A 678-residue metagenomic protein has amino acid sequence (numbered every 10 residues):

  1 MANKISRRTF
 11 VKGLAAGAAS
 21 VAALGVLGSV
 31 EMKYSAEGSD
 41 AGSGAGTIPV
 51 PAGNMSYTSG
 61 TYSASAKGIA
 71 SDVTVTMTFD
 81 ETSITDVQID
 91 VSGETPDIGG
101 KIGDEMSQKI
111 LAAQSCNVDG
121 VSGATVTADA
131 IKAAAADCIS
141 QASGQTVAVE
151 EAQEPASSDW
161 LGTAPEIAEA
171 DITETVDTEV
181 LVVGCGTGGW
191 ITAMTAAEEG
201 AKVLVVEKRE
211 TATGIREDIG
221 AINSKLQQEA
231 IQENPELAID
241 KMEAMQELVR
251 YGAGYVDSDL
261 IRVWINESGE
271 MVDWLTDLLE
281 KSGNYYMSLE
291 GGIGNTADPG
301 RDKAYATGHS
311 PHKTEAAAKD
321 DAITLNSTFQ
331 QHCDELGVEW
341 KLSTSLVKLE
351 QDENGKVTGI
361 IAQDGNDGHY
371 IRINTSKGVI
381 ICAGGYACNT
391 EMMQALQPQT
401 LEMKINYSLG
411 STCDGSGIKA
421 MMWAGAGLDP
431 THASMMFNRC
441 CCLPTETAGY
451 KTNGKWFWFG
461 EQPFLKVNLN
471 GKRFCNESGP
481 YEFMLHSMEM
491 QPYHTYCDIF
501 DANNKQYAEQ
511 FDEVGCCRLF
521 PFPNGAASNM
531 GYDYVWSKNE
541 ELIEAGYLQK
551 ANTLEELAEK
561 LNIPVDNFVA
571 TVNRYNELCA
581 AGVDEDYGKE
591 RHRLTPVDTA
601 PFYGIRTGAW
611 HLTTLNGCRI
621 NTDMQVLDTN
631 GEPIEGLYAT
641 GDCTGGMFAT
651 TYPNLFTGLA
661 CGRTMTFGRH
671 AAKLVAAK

Functional and structural regions predicted by a protein language model:
A2-V21: N-terminal secretory signal peptides and thylakoid transit peptides that target proteins across membranes
G28-Y34, A41-A52, F79, D129 (+2 more regions): Extreme N-terminal leader/targeting segments of oxidoreductases
P51-Q153: Active-site- and interface-proximal helix/loop "cap" or "latch" segments in soluble metabolic and energy-transducing
V180-L204: N-terminal Rossmann-like FAD-binding beta1-loop-alpha1 element of flavoenzymes
W264-H369, T390-E391, C441-L443, A581-T599: Conserved redox-cofactor binding core of oxidoreductases
K348, N567-T651: A glycine-rich dinucleotide-binding beta-alpha-beta segment and adjacent secondary-structure elements that constitute
N366-G368, N374-P444, L655, C661 (+1 more regions): Glycine-rich loop(s) and the adjacent beta-strand/alpha-helix scaffold that form part
I418-A420, G427-K560: An anion/pyrophosphate-binding glycine-rich loop and adjacent beta-alpha core in soluble alpha-beta enzymes
